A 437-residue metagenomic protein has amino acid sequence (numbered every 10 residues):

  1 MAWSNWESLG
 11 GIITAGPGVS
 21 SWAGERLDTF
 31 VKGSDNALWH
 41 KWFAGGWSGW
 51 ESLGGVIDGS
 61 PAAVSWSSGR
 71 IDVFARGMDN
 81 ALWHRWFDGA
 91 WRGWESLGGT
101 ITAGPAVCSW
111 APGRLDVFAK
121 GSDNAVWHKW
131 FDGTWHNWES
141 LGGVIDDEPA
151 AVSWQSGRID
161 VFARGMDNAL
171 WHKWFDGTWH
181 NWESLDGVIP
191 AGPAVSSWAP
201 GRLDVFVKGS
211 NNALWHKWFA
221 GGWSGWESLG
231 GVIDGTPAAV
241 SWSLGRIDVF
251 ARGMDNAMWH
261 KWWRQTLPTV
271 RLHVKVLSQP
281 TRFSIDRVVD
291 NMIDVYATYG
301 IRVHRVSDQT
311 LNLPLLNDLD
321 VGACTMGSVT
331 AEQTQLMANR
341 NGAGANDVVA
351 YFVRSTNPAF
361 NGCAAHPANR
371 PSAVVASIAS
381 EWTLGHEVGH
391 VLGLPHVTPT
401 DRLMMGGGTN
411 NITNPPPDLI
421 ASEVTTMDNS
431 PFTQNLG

Functional and structural regions predicted by a protein language model:
M1-T266: A structural motif
T266-A297, I301, L311-N312: Fold-level signature of zinc-dependent metallopeptidase catalytic domains
R271-V274, V303-R305, V349-F352, A373-A376 (+2 more regions): Structural recognition of the beta-strand scaffold that forms the well-ordered cores of secreted hydrolase catalytic
H273-F283, C324, L403-M404, N410-T413: Zinc-dependent metalloendopeptidases
L277-T281, D308-L311, R354-A359, I378-E381 (+2 more regions): Solvent-exposed loop/turn segments at secondary-structure junctions within structured extracellular/periplasmic domains
T281-N291, E332, S380-L384, V388 (+1 more regions): Stable alpha-helical elements in mature extracytoplasmic
R302-S372: Active-site-proximal segments of metallohydrolase catalytic domains
P371-G437: The catalytic-center signature of Zn2+-dependent metalloproteases
